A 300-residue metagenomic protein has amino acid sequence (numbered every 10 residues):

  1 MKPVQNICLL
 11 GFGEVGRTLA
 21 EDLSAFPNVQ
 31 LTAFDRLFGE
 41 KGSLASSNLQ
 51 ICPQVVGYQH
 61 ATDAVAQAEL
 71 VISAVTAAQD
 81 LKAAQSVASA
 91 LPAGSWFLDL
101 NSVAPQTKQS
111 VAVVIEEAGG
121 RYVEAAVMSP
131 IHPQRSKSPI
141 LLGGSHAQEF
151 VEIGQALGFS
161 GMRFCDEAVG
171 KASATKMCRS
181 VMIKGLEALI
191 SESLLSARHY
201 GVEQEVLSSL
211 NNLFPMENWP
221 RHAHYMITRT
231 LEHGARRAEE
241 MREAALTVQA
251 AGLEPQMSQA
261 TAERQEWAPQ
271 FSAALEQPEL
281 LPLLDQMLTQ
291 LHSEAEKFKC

Functional and structural regions predicted by a protein language model:
M1-A66: NAD(P)+-binding Rossmann beta1-loop-alpha1 motif at the extreme N-terminus of oxidoreductases
V4-Q5, S95, S138: Nucleotide donor/acceptor-binding cores
L23-S24, L49-I51, I115, G154 (+2 more regions): A generic structural signal for well-ordered alpha-helical segments
Q30, V56-G57, W96, R121 (+1 more regions): Conserved beta-strand segments of alpha/beta enzyme cores
T62-R121: Rossmann-fold NAD(P) dinucleotide-binding segment
V103-A104, K108-K184: Rossmann-fold dinucleotide-binding core
T175-L280: Helical "substrate-binding/catalytic lid" subdomain of Rossmann-like NAD(P)-dependent dehydrogenases/reductases
P278-C300: Short, basic/aromatic-enriched C-terminal tail that caps enzymatic domains
